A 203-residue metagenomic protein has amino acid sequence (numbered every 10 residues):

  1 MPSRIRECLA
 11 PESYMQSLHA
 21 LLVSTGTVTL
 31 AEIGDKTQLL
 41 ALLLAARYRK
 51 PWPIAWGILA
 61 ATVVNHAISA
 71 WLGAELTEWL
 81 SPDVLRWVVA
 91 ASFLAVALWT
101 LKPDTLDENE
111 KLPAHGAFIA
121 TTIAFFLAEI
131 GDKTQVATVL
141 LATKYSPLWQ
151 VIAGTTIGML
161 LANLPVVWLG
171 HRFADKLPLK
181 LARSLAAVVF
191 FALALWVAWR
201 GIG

Functional and structural regions predicted by a protein language model:
M1-Y14: Short, Lys/Arg-enriched N-terminal segments with co-localized hydrophobic residues within the first ~10-30 amino acids
C8, S17-L18, G26, H115 (+1 more regions): Iron-associated oxidoreductase/ferritin-like identity signal
Y14-E78, A137-G158: Juxtamembrane transmembrane-helix termini in multi-pass membrane transport proteins
H19, R49-G116, P165-K176, L181-V188 (+1 more regions): Membrane helix-loop-helix hairpins that form the core translocation module of multi-pass transporters
T29, I33, V63-V64, L98 (+4 more regions): Hydrophobic/aromatic residues within the transmembrane alpha-helices of Major Facilitator Superfamily
D107-Q135, L141: Selected transmembrane alpha-helices and immediately adjacent juxtamembrane segments of polytopic inner-membrane
I157-V166: Hydrophobic alpha-helical transmembrane segments of multi-pass membrane transport proteins, especially secondary
L195-G203: Juxtamembrane boundary at the C-terminal end of a transmembrane helix
